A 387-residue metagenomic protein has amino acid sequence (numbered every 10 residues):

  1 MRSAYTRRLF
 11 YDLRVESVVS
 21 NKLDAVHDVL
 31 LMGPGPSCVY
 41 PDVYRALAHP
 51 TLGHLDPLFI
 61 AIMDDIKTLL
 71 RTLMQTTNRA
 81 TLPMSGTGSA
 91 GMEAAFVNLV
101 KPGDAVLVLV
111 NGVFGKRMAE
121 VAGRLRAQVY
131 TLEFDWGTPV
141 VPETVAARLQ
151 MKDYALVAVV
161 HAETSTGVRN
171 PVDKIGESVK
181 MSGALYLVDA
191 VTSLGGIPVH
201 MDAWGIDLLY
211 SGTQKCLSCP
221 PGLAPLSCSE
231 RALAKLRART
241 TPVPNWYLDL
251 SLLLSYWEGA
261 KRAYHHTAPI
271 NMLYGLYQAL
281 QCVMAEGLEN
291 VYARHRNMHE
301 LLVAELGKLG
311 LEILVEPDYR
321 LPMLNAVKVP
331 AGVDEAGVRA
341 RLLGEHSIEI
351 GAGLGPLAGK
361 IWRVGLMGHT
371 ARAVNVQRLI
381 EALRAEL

Functional and structural regions predicted by a protein language model:
K22, P356, K360-L387: PLP-dependent enzyme catalytic core of the Aspartate aminotransferase-like
D28-S85, S89: A glycine-/small-polar-enriched, mobile loop at the entrance of the PLP active site in fold-type I
C38-V39, Q214-V303: Active-site C-terminal subdomain of aminotransferase-like
R79-L107, N111, G115-A119: Conserved beta-loop-alpha segment that forms the PLP phosphate-binding cup at the N-terminus of a helix
P139-G195, L208, C216: Active-site phosphate-binding strand-loop segment of PLP-dependent enzymes
D202-Q214: Conserved active-site segment immediately N-terminal to the catalytic lysine that forms the internal aldimine
E312-E345: Conserved PLP-binding catalytic core of the aspartate aminotransferase-like
